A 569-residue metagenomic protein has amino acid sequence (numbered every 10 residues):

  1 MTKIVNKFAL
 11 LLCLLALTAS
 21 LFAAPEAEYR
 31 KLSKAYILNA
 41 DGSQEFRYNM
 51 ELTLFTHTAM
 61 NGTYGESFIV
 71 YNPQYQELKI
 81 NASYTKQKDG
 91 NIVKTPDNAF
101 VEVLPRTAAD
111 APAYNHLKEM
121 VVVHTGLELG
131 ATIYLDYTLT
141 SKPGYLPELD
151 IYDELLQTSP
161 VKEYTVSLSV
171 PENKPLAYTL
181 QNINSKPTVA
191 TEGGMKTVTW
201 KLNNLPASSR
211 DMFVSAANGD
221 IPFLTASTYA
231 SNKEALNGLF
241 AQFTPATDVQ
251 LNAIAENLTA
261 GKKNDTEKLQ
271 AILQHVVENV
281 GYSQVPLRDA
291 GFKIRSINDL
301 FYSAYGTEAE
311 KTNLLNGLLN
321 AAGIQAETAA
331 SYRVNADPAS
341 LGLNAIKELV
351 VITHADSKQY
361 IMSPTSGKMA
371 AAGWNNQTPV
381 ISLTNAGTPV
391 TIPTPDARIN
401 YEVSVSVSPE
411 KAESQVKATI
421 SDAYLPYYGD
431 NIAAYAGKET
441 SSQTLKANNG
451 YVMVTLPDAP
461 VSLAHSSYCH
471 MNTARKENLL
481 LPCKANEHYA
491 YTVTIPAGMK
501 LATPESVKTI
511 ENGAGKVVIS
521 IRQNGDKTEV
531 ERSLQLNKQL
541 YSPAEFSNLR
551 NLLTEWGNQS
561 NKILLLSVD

Functional and structural regions predicted by a protein language model:
M1-K7: Positively charged n-region of N-terminal signal peptides that target proteins for export
A9-S20: Bacterial N-terminal signal peptides
A24-D569: A sensor for short, sequence-defined functional sites
